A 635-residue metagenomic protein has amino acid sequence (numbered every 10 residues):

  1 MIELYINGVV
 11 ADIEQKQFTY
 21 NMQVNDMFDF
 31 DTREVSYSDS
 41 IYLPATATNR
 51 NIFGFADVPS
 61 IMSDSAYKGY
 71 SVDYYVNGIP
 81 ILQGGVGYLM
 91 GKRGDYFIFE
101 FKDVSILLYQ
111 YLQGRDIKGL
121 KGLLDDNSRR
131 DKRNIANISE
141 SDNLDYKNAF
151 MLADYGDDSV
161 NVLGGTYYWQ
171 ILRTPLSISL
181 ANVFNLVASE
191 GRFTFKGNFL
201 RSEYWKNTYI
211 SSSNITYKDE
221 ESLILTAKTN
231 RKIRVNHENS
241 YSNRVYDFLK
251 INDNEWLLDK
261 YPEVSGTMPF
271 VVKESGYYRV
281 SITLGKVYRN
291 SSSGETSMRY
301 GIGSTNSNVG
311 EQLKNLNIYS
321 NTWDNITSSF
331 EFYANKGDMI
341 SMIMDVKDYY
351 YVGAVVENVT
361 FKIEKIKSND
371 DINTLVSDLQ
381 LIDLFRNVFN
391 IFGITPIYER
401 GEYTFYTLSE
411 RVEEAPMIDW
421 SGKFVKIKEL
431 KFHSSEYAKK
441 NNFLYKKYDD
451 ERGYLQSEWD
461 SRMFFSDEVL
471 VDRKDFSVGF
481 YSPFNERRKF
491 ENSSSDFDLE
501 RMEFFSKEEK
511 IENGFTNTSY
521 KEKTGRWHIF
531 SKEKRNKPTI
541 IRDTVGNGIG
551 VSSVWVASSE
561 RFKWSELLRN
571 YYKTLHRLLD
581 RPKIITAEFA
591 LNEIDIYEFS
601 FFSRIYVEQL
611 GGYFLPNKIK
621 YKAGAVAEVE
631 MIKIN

Functional and structural regions predicted by a protein language model:
M1-K250, Y349-K367, T374-F389, E399 (+7 more regions): Polar, S/T/G-rich
A11-I13, I79-L82, N306-N317: Surface-exposed loop/edge segments in extracytoplasmic proteins
Y246-V271, N325-S328: Short beta-strands within extracellular/lumenal beta-sheet-rich domains
E274-K286, S328, G337-V346: Extracellular beta-strand-rich recognition modules
L284-T296, D348-Y351: Extended, low-complexity, turn-rich repeat/linker tracts enriched in Gly/Pro/Ser/Thr and Asp/Glu that occur
S293-N308: Short, surface-exposed beta-strand/strand-loop-strand elements in extracellular ectodomains
V309-E331: Extracellular carbohydrate recognition and processing domains and analogous Trp-centered ligand-binding platforms
D460-N635: Extended, charge-rich low-complexity regions and/or helical-solenoid scaffolds
